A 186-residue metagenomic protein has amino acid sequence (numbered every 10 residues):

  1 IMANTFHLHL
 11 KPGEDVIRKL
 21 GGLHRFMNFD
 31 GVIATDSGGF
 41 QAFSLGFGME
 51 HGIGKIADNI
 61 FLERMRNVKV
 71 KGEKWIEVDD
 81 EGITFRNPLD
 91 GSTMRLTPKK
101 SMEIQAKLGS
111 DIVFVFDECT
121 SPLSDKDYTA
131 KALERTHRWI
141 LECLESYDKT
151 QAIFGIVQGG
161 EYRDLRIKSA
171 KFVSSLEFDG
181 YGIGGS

Functional and structural regions predicted by a protein language model:
M2-D148: Non-catalytic, usually N-terminal nucleic-acid engagement modules in DNA/RNA processing proteins
E134, C143-S186: Glycine-rich phosphate/ribose-binding loops and adjacent secondary-structure elements that form binding surfaces
